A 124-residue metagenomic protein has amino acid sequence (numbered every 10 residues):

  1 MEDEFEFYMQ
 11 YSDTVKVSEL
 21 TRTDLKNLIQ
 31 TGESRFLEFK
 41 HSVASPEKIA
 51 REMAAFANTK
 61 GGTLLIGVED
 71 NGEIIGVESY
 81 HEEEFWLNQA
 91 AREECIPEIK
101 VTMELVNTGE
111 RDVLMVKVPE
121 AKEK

Functional and structural regions predicted by a protein language model:
M1-K124: Conserved N-terminal catalytic/coupling substructures associated with nucleotide/phosphate chemistry
